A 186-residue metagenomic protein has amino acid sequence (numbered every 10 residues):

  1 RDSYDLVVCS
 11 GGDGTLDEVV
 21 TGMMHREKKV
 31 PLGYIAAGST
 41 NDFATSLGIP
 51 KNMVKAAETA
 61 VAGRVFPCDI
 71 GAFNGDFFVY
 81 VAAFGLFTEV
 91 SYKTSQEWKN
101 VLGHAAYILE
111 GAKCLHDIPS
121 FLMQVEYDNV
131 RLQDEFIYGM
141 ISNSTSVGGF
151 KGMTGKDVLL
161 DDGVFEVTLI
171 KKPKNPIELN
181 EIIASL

Functional and structural regions predicted by a protein language model:
R1-S10, D17, T21-G22, K55: ATP/NTP phosphate-donor binding region
G11-G12, I35, A82, K171: Small/polar loops that bind or transfer phosphate-bearing groups
T15-D17, G148: Short glycine-rich, flexible loops that bind phosphorylated cofactors or substrates
M24-H25, S95-Q96, G155-V158, I183-L186: Short, solvent-exposed amphipathic alpha-helical segments in soluble enzyme and RNA/protein-processing domains
M24-I141: Catalytic core of DAGKc-family lipid kinases
V61-R64, G111-M123, D161-L186: Catalytic phosphate-donor-binding core of small-molecule kinases
T88-V90, Q133-E135, V147-F150, N175-L179: Short acidic/glycine-rich loop or secondary-structure boundary segments that cap or lie
W98-A105, S146-K151, G155-P176: Gly/Ser/Thr-rich active-site loops/lids in small-molecule metabolic enzymes that frequently grip phosphoryl groups
